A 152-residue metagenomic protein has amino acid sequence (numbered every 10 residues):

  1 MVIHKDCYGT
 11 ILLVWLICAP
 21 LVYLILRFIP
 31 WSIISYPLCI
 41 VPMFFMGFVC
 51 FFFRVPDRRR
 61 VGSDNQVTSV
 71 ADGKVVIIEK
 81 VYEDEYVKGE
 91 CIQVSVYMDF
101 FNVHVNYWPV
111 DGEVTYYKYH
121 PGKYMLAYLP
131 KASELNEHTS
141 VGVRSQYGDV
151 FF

Functional and structural regions predicted by a protein language model:
M1-C18: N-terminal membrane-targeting/pre-transmembrane regions
T10, S32-C39: Membrane-water interface of alpha-helical transmembrane segments
W15-I25, M43-M46: Hydrophobic core of alpha-helical transmembrane segments in multi-pass integral membrane proteins
L24-I33: Short, hydrophobic transmembrane alpha-helix segments
Y36-G62: Transmembrane alpha-helices and immediately adjacent membrane-cytoplasm interface residues in multi-pass integral
G62-S69: Juxtamembrane extracytosolic/periplasmic "stalk" immediately C-terminal to the first targeting helix
T68, V75-F152: Cytosolic, membrane-proximal regulatory domains of ion/volume homeostasis and mechanosensation machinery
